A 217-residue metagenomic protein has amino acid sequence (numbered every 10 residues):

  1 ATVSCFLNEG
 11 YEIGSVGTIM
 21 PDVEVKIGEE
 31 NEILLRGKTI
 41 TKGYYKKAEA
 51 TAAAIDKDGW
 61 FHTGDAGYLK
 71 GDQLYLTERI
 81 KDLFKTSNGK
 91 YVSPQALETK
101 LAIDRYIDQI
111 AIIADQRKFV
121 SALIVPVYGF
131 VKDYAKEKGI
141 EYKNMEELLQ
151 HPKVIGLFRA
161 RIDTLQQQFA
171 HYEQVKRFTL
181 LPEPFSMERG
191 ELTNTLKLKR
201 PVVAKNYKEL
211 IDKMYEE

Functional and structural regions predicted by a protein language model:
A1-I13, K47-A50, Y128: Active-site loops of AMP-binding adenylate-forming
A1-N8, M20-D22, V92, R117-F119: Conserved A3 ("GATE") glycine/threonine-rich loop of ANL adenylate-forming enzymes
I19-T86, A114: Conserved ATP-binding/catalytic segment of the ANL
I40, Q73-A102, V131-H151, H171-V175 (+2 more regions): Adenylate-forming
D58, D104, F169: Acidic-histidine catalytic/liganding microenvironments
A66, G71, D104-F130: C-terminal boundary motif of the adenylate-forming
Q109-I112, K118, R159-E217: Conserved C-terminal "lid"/linker of ANL adenylate-forming enzymes
